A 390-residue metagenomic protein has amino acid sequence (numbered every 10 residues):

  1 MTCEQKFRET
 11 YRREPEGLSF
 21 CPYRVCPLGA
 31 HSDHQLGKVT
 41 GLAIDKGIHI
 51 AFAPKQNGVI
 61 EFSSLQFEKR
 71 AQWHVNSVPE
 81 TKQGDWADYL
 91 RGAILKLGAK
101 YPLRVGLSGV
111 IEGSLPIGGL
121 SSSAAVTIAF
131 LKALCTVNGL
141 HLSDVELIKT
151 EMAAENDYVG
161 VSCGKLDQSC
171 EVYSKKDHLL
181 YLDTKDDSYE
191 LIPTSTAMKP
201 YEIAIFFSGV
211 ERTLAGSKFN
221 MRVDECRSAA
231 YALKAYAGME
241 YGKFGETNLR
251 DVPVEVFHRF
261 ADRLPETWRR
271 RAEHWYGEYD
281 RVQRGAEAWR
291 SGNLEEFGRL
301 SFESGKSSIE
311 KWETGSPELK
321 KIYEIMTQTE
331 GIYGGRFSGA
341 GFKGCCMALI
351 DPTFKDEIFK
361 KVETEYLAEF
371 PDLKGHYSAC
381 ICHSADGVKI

Functional and structural regions predicted by a protein language model:
M1-K38, Q72-S77, K82-M198, Q328-T329 (+2 more regions): Gly/Ser-rich oxyanion-binding loop with an adjacent helix/lid that shapes the negatively charged ligand pocket
M1-R24, L28, H49-Q83, H178-G334 (+1 more regions): C-terminal nucleotide
L36-A43, R222-V223: Short Gly/aromatic-enriched secondary-structure transition segments
G41-A43, A51-P54, Y101: Short, charge-rich binding segments
A124-T127, C345-I350: FabD-like malonyl-/acyl-CoA
F342: Glycine-rich phosphate-binding loop
